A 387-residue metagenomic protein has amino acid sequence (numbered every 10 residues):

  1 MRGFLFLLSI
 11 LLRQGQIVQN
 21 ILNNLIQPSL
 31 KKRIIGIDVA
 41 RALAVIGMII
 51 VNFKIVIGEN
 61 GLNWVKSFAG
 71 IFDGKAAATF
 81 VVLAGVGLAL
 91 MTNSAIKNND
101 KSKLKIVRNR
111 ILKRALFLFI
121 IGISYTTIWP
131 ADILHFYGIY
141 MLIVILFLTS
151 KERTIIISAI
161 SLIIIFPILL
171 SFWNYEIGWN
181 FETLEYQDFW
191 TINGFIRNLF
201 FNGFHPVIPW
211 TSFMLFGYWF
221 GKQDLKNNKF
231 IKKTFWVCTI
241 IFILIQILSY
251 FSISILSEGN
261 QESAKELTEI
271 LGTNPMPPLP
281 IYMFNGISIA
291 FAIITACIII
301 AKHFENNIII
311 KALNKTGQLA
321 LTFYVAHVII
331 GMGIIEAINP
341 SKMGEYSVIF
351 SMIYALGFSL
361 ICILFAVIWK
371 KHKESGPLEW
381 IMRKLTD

Functional and structural regions predicted by a protein language model:
R2-D387: Alpha-helical transmembrane segments and their immediate juxtamembrane cytosolic regions
